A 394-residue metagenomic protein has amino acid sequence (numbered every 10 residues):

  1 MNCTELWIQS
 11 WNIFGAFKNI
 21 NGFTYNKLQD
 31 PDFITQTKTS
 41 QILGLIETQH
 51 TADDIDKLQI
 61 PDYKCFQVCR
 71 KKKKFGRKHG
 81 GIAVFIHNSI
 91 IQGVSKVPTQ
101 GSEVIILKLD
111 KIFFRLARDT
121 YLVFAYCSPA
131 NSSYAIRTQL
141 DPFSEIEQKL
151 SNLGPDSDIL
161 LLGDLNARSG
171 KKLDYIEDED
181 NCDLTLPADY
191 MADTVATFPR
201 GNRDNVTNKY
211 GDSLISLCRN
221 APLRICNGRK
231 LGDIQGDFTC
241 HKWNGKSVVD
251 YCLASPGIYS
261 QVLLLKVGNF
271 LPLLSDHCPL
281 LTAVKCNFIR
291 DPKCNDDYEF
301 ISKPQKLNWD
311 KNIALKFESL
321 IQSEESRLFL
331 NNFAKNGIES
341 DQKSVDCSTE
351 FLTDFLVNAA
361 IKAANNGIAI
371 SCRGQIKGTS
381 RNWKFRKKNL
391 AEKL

Functional and structural regions predicted by a protein language model:
M1-P155, E179-A188: Short phosphate/oxyanion-binding micro-motifs
F14, Q49, Y126, L165-R168 (+3 more regions): Catalytic metal-binding/acid-base residues of hydrolase active sites
F33-K71, D141-Y251, N312-A314, L320 (+3 more regions): Metal-dependent phosphoesterases centered on the DNase I-like endonuclease/exonuclease/phosphatase
A52-D54, I91-S95, R115, L160 (+3 more regions): Short helix-interrupting loop/turn segments at helix-coil junctions
G76-G93, L109-I112, C127, D212-R224 (+2 more regions): Conserved beta strand-loop-helix elements of the APE1-like EEP
A117-A125, N131-R137, G154, D158-N205 (+2 more regions): Arg/Lys-enriched, amphipathic patches
C218, L253, H277, L352 (+2 more regions): A residue-level signal for conserved active-site and pocket-lining positions in enzyme catalytic cores
N269-L273: Flexible, small-/acidic-enriched active-site or ligand-binding loops
